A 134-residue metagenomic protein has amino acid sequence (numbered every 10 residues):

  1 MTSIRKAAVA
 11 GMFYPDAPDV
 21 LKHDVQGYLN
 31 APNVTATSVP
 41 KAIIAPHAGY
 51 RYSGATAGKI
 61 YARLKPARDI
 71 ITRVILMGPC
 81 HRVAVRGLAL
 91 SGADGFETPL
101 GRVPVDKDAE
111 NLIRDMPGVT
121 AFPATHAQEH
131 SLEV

Functional and structural regions predicted by a protein language model:
T2-V134: Active-site histidine-anchored catalytic micro-motif
